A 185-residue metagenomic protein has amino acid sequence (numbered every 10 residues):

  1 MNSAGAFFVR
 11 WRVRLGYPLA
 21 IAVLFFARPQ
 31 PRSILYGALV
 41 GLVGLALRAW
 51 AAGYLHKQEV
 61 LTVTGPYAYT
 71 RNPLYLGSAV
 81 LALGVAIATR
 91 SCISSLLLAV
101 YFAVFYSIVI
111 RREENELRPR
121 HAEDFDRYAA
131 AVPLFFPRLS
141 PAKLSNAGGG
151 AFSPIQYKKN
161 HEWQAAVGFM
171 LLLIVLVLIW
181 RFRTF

Functional and structural regions predicted by a protein language model:
M1-T64, L74-F185: Membrane-anchoring alpha-helices and their flanking helix-loop junctions
T70: Conserved SAM-binding loop
